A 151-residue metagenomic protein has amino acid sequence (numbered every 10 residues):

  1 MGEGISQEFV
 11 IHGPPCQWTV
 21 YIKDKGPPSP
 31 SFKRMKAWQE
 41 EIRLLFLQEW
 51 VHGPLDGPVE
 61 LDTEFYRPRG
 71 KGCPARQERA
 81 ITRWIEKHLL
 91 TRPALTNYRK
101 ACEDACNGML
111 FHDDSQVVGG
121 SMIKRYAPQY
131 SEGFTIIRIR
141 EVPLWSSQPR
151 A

Functional and structural regions predicted by a protein language model:
M1-A151: Acidic, proline/glycine-enriched N-terminal capping motif
